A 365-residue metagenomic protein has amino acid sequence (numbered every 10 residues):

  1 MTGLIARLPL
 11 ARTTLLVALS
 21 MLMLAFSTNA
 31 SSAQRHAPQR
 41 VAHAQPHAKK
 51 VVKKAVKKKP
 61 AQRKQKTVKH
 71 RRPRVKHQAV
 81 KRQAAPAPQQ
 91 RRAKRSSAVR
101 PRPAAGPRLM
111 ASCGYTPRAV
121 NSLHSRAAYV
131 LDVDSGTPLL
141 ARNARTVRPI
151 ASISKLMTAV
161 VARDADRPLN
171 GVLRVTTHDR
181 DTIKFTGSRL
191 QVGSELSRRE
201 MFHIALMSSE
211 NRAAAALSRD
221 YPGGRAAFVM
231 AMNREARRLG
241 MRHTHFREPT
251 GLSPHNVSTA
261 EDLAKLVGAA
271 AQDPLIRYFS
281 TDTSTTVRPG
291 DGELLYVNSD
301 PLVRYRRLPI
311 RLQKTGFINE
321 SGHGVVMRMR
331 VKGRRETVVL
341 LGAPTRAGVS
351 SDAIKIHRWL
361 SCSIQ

Functional and structural regions predicted by a protein language model:
T2-L16, F26-R118, V133-L140, A144-R148 (+5 more regions): Structured C-terminal helix/loop/strand segments within mature extracytoplasmic catalytic/sensor domains
V17-M21: Sec-dependent N-terminal signal peptides
R91, R95, V99-E261, K265-P274 (+1 more regions): Active-site-adjacent loops and short helices of periplasmic peptidoglycan-processing enzymes
S125-A127, S299, H323-V326: Short glycine-rich loop/turn motifs
L173, L190, F246, F279 (+2 more regions): Short clusters of hydrophobic/aromatic residues that line enzyme substrate/ligand-binding pockets
D179-D181, N211, T286, P301-R304 (+2 more regions): Active-site/binding-pocket entry motifs
R225, V229, N256, L295 (+2 more regions): Alpha-helix N-cap/helix-start motif
Q272-R306: Conserved active-site loop region of the serine DD-peptidase/beta-lactamase
